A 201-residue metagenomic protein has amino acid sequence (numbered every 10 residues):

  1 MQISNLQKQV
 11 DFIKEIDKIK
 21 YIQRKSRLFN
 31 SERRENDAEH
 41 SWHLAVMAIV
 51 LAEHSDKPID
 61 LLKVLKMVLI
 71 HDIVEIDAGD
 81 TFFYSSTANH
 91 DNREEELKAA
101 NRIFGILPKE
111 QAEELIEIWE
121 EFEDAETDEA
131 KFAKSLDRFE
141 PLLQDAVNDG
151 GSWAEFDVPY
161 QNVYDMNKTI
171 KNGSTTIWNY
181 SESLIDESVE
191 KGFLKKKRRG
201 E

Functional and structural regions predicted by a protein language model:
M1-E201: Alpha-helical, largely C-terminal catalytic domains that coordinate divalent metal ions via clustered Asp/Glu/His
